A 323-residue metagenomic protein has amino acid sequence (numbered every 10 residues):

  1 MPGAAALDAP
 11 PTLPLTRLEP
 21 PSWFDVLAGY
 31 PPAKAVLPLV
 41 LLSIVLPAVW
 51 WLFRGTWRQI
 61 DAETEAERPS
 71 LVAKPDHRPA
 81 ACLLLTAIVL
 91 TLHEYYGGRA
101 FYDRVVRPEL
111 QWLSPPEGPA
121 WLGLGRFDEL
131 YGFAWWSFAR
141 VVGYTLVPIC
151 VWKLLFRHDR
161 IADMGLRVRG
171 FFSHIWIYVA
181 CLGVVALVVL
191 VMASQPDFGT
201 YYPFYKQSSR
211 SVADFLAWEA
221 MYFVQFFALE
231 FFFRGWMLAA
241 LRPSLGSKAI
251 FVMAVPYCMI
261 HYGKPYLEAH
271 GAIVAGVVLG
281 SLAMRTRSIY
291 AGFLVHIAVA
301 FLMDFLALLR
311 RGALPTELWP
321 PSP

Functional and structural regions predicted by a protein language model:
M1-D159, L309-P323: N-terminal, membrane-interfacial amphipathic/helix-forming hydrophobic leader that caps and precedes the first
A33-L41, H77-L85, W136, R140 (+8 more regions): Alpha-helical transmembrane segments of integral membrane proteins
A87-Y96, V184-M192, A254-Y262, A298-L306: Aromatic-anchored segments of alpha-helical transmembrane domains
Y102-L122, Y202-E219, I289: Hydrophobic alpha-helical transmembrane segments and immediately flanking/interface helices in integral membrane
S137-R157, R169-F198, F204-M259: Function-critical hydrophobic alpha-helical transmembrane segments in multi-pass membrane proteins
I161, R234, L238, G276-G280: Interfacial helix-capping/hinge residues at the ends of transmembrane alpha-helices
M164, E230, L241, H261 (+2 more regions): Divalent metal-coordination and catalytic microenvironments
I250-A254, M259-I260, Y266-P323: Functionally important transmembrane alpha-helices
